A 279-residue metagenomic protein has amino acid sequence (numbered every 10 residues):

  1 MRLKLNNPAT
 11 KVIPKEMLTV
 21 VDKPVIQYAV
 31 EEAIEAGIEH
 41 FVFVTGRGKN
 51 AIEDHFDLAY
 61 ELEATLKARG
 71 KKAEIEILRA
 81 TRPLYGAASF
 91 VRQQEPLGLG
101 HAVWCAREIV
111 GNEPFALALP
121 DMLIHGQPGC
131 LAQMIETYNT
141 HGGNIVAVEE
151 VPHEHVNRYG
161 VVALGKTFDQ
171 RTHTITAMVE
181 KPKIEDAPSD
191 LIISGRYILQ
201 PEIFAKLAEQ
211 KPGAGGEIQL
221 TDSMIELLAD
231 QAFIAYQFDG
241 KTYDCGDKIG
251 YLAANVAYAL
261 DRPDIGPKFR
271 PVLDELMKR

Functional and structural regions predicted by a protein language model:
M1-A68, A73, Q93, G129-Q133: N-terminal glycine-rich phosphate-binding loop and ensuing alpha1 helix
M17, A88-F90, N144, F233-A235 (+1 more regions): Conserved beta-strand scaffold positions in the cores of enzyme catalytic domains, especially in NTP/NDP-utilizing
V25-A29, H101-C105, S223: Well-ordered alpha-helical segments embedded in enzymatic catalytic cores
E39-F41, A87, P114, G143-N144 (+2 more regions): Residues at the starts of beta-strands that form the adenosine-phosphate
K49-A51, L123-H125, T242: Short, active-site-adjacent cap segments at secondary-structure transitions
L62-T65, L78-L164, P201, A208-Q210: Conserved beta-loop-beta/alpha segment of the NTase-like Rossmann-fold superfamily that binds/positions NTPs
A116, I135-N139, T167-P271: Catalytic-core segments of class I nucleotidyltransferases/pyrophosphorylases that form NMP-activated intermediates
F269-V272, L276-R279: Intrinsic disorder at enzyme termini
